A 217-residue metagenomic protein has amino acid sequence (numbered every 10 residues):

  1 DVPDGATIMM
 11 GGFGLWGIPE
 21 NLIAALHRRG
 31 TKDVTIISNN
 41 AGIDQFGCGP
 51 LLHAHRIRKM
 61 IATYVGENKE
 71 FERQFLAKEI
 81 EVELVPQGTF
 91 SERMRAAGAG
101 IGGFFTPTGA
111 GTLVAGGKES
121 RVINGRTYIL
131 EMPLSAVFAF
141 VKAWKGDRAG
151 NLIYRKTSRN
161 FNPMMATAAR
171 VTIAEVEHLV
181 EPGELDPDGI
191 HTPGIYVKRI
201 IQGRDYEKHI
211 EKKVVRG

Functional and structural regions predicted by a protein language model:
D1-G217: Conserved alpha/beta enzyme-core scaffold
